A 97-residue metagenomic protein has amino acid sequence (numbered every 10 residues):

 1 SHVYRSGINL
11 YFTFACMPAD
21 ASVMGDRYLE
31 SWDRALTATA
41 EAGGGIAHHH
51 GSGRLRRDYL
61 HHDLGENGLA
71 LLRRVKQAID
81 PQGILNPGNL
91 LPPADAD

Functional and structural regions predicted by a protein language model:
S1-D97: Conserved glycine-rich FAD pyrophosphate-binding loop
